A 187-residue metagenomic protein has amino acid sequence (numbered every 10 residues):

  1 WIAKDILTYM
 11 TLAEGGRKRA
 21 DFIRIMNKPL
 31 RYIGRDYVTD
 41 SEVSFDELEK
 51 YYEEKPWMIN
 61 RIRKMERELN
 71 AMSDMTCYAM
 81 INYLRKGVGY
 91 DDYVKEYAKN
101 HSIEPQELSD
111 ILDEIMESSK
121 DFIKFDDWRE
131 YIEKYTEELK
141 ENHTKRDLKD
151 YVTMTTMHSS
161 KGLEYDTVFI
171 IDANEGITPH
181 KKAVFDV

Functional and structural regions predicted by a protein language model:
W1, R17-A20, M157-V168: SF2 helicase motor core recognition
W1-A79: ATPase/helicase motor core of nucleic-acid motors
R24-R31, V43-E47, H101-P105, E133-T136 (+2 more regions): Short, surface-exposed, charged/polar-biased interaction segments
P29, S159, N174: A generic "binding-loop/recognition-motif" signal
E53-S159, L163, I177-K181: Accessory C-terminal helicase-associated subdomains
T167-F169, N174-V187: Accessory/regulatory regions of helicases
